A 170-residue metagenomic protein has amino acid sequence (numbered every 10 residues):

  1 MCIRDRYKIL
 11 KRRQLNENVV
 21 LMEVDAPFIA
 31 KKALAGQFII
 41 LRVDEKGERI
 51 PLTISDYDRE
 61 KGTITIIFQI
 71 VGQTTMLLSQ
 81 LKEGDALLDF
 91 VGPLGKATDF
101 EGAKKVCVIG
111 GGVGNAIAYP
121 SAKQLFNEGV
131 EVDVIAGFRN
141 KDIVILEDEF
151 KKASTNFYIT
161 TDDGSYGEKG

Functional and structural regions predicted by a protein language model:
R4-E83: Ferredoxin-reductase
T75-G170: FNR/FR-type flavoprotein reductase catalytic core
